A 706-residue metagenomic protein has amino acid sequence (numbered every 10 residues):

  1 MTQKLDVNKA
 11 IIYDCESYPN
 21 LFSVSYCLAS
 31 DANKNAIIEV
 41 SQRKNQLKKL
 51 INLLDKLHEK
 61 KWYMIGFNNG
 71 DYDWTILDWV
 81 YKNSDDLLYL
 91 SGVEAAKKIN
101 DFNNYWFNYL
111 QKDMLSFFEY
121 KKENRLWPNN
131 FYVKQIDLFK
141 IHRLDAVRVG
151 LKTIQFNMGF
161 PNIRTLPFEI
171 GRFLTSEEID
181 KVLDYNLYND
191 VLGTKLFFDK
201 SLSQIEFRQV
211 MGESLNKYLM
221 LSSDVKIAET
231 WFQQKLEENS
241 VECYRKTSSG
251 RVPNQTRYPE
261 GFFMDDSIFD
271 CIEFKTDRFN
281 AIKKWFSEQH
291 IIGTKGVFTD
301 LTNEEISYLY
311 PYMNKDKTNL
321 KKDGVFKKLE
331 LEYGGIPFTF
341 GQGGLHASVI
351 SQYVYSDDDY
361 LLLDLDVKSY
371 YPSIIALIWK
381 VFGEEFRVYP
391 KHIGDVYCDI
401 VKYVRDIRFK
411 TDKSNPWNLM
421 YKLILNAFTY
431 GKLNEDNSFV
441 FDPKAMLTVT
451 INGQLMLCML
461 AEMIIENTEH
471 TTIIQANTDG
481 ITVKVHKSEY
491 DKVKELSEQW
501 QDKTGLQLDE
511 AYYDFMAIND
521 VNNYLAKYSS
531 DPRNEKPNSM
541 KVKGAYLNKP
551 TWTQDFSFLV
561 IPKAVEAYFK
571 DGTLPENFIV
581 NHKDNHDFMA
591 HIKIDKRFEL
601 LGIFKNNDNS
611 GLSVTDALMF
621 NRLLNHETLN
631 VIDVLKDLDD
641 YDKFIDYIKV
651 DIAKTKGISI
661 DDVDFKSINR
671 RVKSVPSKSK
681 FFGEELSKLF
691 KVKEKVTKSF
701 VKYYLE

Functional and structural regions predicted by a protein language model:
T2, V149, N157-T165, G171-K368 (+9 more regions): Conserved "right-hand" nucleotidyltransferase catalytic core of DNA-directed polymerases
I12-S23, V367-I375: Short acidic, Gly/Ser-rich segments with clustered Asp/Glu that frequently serve as metal-coordination loops in enzyme
C15-P19, S23, R405-M446: Active-site cores of enzymes that catalyze phosphoryl transfer or operate on phosphate-rich substrates
N33-T153: Conserved DEDDh/DEDDy metal-dependent 3′-5′ exonuclease domain
Y72-N83, K368-G383: Short active-site loop/helix that positions an aromatic residue
K134-D137, Y353-S373, Y403-D412, Y421: Conserved catalytic palm subdomain of right-hand nucleotidyl-transferase polymerases, strongest for RNA-directed enzymes
H142, K368, K422-Y430, F441-A461: Conserved pre-motif C helix in the palm subdomain of viral-like polymerases
P259-D270, F298, Y310, N314 (+4 more regions): C-terminal, non-catalytic extensions of nucleic-acid polymerases
